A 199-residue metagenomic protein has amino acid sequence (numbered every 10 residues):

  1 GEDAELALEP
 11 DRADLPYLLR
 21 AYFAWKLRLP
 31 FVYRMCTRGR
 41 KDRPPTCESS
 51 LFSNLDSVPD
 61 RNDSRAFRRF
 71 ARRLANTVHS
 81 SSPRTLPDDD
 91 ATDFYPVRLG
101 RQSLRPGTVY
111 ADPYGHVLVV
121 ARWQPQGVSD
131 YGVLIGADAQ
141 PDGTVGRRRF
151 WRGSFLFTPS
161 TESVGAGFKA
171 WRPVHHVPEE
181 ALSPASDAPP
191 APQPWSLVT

Functional and structural regions predicted by a protein language model:
G1-F67: Active-site-adjacent structural elements in enzyme catalytic domains
R20-L27, V78, S82, Y114: Sec/Tat-exported extracytoplasmic proteins
E48-P106: Conserved active-site-adjacent core of cysteine acyl-enzyme catalytic domains
V109-A111: Hydrophobic beta-strand signal
H116-Q126: Short beta-strand-centered aromatic/proline hotspots
S129-F155: Short solvent-exposed strand/turn elements
G146-T199: Low-complexity, Gly/Ser/Thr/Pro-rich intrinsically disordered linker/tail segments
